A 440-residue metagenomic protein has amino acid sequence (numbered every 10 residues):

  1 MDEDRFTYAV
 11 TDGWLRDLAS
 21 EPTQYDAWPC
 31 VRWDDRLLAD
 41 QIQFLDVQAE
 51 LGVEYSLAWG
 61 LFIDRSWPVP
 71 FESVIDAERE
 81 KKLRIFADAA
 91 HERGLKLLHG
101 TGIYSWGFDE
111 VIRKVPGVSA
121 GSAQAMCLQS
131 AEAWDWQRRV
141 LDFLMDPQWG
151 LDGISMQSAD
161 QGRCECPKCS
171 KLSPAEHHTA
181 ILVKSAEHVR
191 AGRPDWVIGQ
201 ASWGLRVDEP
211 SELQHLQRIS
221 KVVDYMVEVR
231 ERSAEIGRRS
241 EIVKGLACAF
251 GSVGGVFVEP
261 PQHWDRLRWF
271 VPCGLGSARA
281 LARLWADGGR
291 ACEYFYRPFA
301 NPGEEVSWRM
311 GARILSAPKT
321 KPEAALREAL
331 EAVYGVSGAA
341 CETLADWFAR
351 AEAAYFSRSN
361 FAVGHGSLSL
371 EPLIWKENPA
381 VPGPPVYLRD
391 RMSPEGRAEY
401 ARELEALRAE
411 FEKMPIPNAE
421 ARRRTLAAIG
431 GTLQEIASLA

Functional and structural regions predicted by a protein language model:
M1-D4, A9-V10, A27, L37 (+5 more regions): Substrate-binding groove of N-acetylhexosamine-processing glycoside hydrolases
M1-R138, D142, D146-L151, R190 (+3 more regions): Feature activates predominantly on carbohydrate-active enzymes
L57-G60, H99-I103, Q157-S158, Q200-S202 (+2 more regions): Glycine-rich, histidine-containing beta strand-loop boundary motifs that form or position
I63, Y104-S105, A159-R163, W203-D208: Short, internal active-site loops enriched in acidic
P68-V69, D109-V115, S119, C166-C169 (+3 more regions): Short acidic, glycine/serine/threonine-rich loops at helix termini
K114, A120-A131, S158-G192: Active-site cleft segment of glycoside hydrolase catalytic domains centered on the general acid/base Glu
I154: Active-site/ligand-binding-proximal alpha/beta "capping" segment
